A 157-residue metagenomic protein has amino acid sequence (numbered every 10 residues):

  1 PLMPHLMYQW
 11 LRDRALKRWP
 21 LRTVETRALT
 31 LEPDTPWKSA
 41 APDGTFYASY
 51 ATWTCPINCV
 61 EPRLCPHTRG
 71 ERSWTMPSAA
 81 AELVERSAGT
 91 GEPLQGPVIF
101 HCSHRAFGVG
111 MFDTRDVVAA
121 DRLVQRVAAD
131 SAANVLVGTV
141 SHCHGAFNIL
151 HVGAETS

Functional and structural regions predicted by a protein language model:
P1-P36: Phosphate-bearing ligand-interacting subdomains that bind or position ATP/ADP/UDP/GDP/NAD(P) or nucleotide-linked
L2-Q9, T30, T52-P56, S141-G145: Gly/Ser/Thr-rich loops at beta-strand to alpha-helix junctions that form or flank small-molecule/cofactor-binding
R18-P20, H67-R69, A154-S157: Short, low-complexity, polar/charged sequence segments that are solvent-exposed and flexible
V24-L29, T75-A79, A128: Short, surface-exposed, polar/charged, turn-prone segments marking secondary-structure boundaries
V24-L31, E92-C102, A133-T139: Short glycine-rich, low-complexity/disordered patches
A40-R122: A conserved mid-domain beta-alpha-beta active-site/ligand-binding segment of alpha/beta enzyme cores
T114-S157: Extended, charged low-complexity segments that frequently continue into or abut oligomerization scaffolds
